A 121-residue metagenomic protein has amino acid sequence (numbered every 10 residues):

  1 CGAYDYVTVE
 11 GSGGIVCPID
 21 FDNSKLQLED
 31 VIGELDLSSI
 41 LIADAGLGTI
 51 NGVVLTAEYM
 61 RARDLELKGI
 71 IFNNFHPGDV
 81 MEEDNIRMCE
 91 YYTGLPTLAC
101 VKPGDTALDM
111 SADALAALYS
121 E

Functional and structural regions predicted by a protein language model:
C1-D22: Phosphate-binding/switch loop-helix module in NTP-utilizing enzymes
T8-E10, I40-I42, I71: Structural motif
I15, G46-L47, N74-G78: Short histidine/acidic/glycine/proline-rich micro-motifs that form metal- and phosphate-coordinating active-site loops
D20-A45: Inter-motif core of Ras-like GTPase G domains
F21-E29, V54-A57, E82-R87: Charged helix-capping and loop-helix junction motifs
E58-E121: C-terminal lobe/tail of nucleotide-utilizing enzymes
